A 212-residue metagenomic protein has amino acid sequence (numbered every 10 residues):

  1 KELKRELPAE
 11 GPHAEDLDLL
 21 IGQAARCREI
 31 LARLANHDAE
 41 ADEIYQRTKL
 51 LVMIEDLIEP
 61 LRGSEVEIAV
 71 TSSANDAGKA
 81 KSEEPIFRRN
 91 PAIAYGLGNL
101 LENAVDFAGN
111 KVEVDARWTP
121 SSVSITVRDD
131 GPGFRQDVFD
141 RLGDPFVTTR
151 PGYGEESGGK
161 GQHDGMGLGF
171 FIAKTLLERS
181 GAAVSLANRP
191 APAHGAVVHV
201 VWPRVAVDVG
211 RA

Functional and structural regions predicted by a protein language model:
E2, E6, P12-D76: Conserved DHp (HisKA) dimerization/phosphotransfer helix of two-component histidine kinases, i.e., the long coiled-coil
Y95-N99, N103-D106: Conserved polar catalytic motif of the HATPase_c/GHKL fold
K111-S122: Short beta-strand/loop element within the Bergerat-fold HATPase_c
D129: Acidic ATP/Mg2+-coordinating residue in the GHKL
F134-G158: Short conserved segment of the HATPase_c
L142, G169, A173: Short alpha-helical Gxxx[C/S/T] motif in the catalytic ATP-binding
I172-G181: Conserved glycine-/histidine-rich ATP-lid loop and adjacent helix of the Bergerat-fold HATPase_c
